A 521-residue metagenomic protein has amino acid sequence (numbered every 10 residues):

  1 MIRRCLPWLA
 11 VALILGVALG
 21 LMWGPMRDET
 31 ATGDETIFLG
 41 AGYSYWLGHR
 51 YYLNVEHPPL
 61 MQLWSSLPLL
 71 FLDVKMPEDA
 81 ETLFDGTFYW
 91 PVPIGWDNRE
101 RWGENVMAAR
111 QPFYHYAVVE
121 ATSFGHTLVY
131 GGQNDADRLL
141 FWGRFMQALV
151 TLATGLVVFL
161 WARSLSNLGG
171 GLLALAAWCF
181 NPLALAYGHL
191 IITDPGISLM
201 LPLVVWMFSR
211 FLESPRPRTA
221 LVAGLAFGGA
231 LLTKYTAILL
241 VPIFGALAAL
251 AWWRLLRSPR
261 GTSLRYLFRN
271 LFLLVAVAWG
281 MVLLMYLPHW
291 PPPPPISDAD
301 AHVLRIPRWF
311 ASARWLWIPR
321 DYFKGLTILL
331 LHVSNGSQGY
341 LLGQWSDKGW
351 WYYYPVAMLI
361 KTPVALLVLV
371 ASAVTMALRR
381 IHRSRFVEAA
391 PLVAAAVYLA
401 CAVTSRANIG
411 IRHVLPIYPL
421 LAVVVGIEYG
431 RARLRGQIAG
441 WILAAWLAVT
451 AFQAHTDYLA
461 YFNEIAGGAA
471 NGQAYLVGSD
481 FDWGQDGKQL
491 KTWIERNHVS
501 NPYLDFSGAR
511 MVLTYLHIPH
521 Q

Functional and structural regions predicted by a protein language model:
R4, M207-R216, F227, L240-A278 (+3 more regions): Perimembrane helix-loop-helix junctions
G20-E29, M61-Q62, S66, L70-P77 (+6 more regions): Catalytic lumenal/periplasmic loop and adjoining terminal transmembrane helix of membrane glycan-assembly enzymes
Y52-M146, P295-D347: Interfacial juxtamembrane loops and adjacent helix segments that form the catalytic/substrate-binding surfaces
A108-H126, V158-F180, E213, R218 (+2 more regions): Transmembrane-helix signature of polytopic, membrane-embedded enzymes that assemble or transfer cell-envelope glycans
F145-L165, L203: Transmembrane-helix motifs of polytopic, lipid-linked glycan transferases
V157-W161, G196-E213, L225-F227, L420-V424: Specific aromatic-rich, kink-prone transmembrane helix
V158, A357, T362-R385: Hydrophobic, aromatic-rich transmembrane alpha-helices and their immediate juxtamembrane boundary segments
A174-C179, W206, F227, L231: Short helix- or helix-capping micro-motifs that position conserved polar/aromatic residues at function-defining sites
